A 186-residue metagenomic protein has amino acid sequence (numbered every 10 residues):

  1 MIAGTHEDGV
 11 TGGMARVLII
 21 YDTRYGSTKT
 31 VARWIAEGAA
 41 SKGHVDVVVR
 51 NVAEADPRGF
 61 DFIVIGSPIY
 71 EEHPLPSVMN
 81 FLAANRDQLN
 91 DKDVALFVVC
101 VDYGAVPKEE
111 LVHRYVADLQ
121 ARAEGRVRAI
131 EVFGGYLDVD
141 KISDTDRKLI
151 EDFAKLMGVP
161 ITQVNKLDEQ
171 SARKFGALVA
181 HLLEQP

Functional and structural regions predicted by a protein language model:
H6, G38-K42, D46, E71-P186: FMN-binding flavodoxin-like domain, especially the glycine-rich phosphate-binding loop
G12, R58, G125: Structured loop/turn residues at beta-strand edges in well-structured enzyme cores
A15-A40: N-terminal beta1-alpha1 ligand-phosphate binding loop
H44-E54: A short beta-strand-loop structural module common to alpha/beta enzyme folds
P57-R58, L89: A short, aliphatic-rich alpha-helical micro-motif
D61-F62, D93: Structural motif
